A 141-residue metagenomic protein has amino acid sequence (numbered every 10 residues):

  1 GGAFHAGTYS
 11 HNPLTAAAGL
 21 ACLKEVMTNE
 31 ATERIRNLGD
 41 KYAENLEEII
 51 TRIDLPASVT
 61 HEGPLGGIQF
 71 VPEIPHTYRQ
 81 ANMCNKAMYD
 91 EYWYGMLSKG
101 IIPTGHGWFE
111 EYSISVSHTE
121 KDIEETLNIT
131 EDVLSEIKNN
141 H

Functional and structural regions predicted by a protein language model:
G1-H141: Conserved N-terminal phosphate-binding loop of PLP-dependent enzymes in the Aspartate aminotransferase
